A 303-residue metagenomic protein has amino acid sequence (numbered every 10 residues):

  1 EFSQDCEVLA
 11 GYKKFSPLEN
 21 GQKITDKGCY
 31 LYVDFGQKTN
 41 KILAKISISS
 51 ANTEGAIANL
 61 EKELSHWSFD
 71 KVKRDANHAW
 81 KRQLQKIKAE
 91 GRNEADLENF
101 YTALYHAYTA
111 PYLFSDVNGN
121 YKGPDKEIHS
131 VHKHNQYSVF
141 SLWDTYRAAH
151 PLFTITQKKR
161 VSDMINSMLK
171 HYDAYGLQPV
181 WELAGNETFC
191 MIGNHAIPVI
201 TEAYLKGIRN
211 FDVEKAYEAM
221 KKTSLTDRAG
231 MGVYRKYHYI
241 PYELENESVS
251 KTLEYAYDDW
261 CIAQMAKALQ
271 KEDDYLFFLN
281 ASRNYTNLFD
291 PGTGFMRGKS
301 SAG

Functional and structural regions predicted by a protein language model:
E1-Q136, K170, L177-V180, R209-N210 (+3 more regions): Acidic/polar, glycine-enriched structural segments that form the non-catalytic walls/loops of the carbohydrate-binding
Q37, A107-P111, S141, Y204 (+3 more regions): Short, flexible loop/turn elements at secondary-structure junctions
K41-K45, E98-T102, H106, G119 (+5 more regions): Beta-sheet entry/capping signal
K81, Q85-A89, A103-T109, T154-Q157 (+4 more regions): Sec-exported extracytoplasmic/periplasmic mature domains
D116-K133, D173-A184, R228-N246, D290-G303: Glycine- and aromatic-rich loop/turn segments at beta-sheet edges
S138-A266, L279: Aromatic-rich carbohydrate-recognition surfaces in CAZymes
P179, A263, L269-G303: Catalytic cores of carbohydrate-active enzymes
